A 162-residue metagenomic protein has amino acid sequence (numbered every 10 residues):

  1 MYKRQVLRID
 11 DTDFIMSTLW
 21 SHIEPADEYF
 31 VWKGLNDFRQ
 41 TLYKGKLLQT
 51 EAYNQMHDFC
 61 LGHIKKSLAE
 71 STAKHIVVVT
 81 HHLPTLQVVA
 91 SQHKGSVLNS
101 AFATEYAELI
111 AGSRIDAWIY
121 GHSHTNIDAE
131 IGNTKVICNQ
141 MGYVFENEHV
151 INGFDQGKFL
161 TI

Functional and structural regions predicted by a protein language model:
M1-Y2: Short, small-residue-biased leader/transition segments that mark boundaries at the very start of proteins
R8, A90, S96-D116, H124-I162: Binuclear metal-dependent phosphoesterase catalytic core
F14, V78-H81, H122, V136: Divalent metal-coordination and catalytic microenvironments
I15-V77, P84-H93: Active-site-proximal loop/helix segment associated with metal-binding centers of metalloenzymes
T18-W20, H82, G121-H124, M141-Y143: Active-site metal-binding loops of divalent metal-dependent hydrolases
V77, A117-W118: Hydrophobic "anchor" residues on beta-strands that sit immediately upstream of conserved functional sites
